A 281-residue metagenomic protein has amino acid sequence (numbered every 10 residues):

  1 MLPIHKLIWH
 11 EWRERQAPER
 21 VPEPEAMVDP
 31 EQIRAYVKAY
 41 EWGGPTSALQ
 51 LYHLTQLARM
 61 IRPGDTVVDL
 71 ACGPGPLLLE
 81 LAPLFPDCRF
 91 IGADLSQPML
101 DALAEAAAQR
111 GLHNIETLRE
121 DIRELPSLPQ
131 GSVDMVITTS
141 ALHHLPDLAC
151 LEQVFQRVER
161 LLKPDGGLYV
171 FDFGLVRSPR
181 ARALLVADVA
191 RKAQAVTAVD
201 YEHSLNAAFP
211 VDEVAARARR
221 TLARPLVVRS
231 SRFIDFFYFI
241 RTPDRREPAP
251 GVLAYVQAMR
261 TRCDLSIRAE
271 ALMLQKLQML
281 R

Functional and structural regions predicted by a protein language model:
L2-R62: Conserved class I S-adenosyl-L-methionine
T66-V68, P74-E124: Class I SAM-dependent methyltransferase SAM/SAH-binding core
E124-Q130: Short conserved loop adjoining the S-adenosyl-L-methionine
I137: A conserved beta-strand element that flanks and buttresses the S-adenosyl-L-methionine
E152-P164: A short glycine-rich, Lys/Arg-flanked "PGG" loop and its adjoining helix->strand segment in the class I
D165-D172: Conserved beta-strand signature within the Rossmann-like core of class I S-adenosyl-L-methionine
F173-A218: C-terminal alpha-helical "lid/dimerization" subdomain adjacent to the S-adenosyl-L-methionine
F237-R281: C-terminal lobe and adjacent flexible extensions of AdoMet/dcAdoMet transferase-like proteins
